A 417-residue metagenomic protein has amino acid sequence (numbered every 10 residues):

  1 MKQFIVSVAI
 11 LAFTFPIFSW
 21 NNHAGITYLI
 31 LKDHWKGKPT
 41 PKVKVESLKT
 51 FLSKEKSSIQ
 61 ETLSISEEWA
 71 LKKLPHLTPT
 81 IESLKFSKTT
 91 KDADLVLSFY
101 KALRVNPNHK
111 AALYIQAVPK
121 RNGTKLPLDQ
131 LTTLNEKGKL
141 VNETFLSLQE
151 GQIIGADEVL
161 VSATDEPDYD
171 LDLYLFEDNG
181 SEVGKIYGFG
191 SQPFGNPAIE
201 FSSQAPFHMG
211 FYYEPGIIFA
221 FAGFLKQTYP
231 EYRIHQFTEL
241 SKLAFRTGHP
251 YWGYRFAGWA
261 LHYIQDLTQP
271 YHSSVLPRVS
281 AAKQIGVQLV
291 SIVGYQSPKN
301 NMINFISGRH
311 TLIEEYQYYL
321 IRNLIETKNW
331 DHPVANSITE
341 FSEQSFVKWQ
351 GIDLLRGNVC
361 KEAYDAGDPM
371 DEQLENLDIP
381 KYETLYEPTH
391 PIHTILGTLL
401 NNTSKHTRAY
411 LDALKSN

Functional and structural regions predicted by a protein language model:
K2-V8: Sec-dependent signal peptide recognition, specifically the positively charged N-region followed immediately by
V6, R246, D412: Residue-level marker of positions within ordered structural domains that often coincide with functionally constrained
T14-P16: N-terminal signal peptide c-region/cleavage motif recognized by signal peptidases
F18-L243, S273-N417: N-terminal, motif-rich segments that launch catalysis or mediate targeting to/interaction with membranes, typified by
S241-R278: Active-site beta-strand/loop microenvironment that shapes enzyme catalytic pockets
